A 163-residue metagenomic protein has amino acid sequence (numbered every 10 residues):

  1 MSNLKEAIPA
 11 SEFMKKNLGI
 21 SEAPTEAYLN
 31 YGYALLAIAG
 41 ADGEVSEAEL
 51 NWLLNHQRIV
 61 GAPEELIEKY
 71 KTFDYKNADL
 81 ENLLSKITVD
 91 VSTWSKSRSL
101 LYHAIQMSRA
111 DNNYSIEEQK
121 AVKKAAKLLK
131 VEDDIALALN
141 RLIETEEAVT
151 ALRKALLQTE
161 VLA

Functional and structural regions predicted by a protein language model:
M1-A37, S46-A163: Small-residue-enriched hydrophobic alpha-helices in membranes
